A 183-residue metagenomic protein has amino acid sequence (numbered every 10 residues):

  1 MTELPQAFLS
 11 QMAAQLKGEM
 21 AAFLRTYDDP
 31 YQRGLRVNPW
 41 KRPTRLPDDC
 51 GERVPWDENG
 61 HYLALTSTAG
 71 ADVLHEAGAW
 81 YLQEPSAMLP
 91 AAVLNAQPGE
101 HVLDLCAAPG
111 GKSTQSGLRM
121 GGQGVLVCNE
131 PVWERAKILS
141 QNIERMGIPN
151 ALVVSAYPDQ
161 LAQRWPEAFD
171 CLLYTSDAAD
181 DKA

Functional and structural regions predicted by a protein language model:
M1-A168, L172: Glycine-rich nucleotide cofactor-binding entry segment
Y174, A178-A183: Single conserved hydrophobic/aromatic residue that forms the stacking wall/gate of nucleotide- or nucleobase-binding
